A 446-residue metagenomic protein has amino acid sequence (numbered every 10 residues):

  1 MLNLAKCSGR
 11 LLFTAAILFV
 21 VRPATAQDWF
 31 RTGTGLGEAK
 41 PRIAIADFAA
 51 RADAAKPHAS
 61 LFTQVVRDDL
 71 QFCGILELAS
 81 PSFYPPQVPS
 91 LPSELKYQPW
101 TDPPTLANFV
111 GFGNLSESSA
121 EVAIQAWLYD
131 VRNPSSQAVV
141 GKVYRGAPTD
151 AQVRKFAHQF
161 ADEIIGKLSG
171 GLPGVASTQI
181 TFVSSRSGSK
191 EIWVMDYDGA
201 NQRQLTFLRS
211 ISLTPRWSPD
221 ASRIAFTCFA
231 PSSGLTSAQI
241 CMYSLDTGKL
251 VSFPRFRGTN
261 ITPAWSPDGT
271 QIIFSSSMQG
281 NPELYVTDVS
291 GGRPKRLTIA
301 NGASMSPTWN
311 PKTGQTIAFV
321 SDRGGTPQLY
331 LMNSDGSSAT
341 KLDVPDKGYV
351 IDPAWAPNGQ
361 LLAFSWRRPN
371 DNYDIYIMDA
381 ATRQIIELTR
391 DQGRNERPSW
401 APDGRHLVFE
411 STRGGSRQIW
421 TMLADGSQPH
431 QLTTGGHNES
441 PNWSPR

Functional and structural regions predicted by a protein language model:
V21-P23: N-terminal signal peptide c-region/cleavage motif recognized by signal peptidases
D28, L91-E163: Amphipathic beta-strand/beta-sheet edge segments enriched in Tyr/Trp
G33-Q98, N114-E117: Short beta-strand->alpha-helix linker/helix-N-cap micro-motif that forms a surface specificity/interaction loop
G141, A200-Q204, G248-S252, G292-R296 (+4 more regions): Predominantly a core beta-strand signature of beta-propeller blades across repeat-based propeller domains
V175-A176, P219-D220, P267-D268, P311-T313 (+3 more regions): Residue-level detector of Asp-centered blade-edge/turn motifs that repeat once per structural unit in beta-propeller
I180, I224, G269-I273, T316-A318 (+2 more regions): Hydrophobic beta-strand positions that form the internal "hydrophobic ladder" of WD40/Gbeta-like beta-propeller blades
S184-E191, F207-R209, C228-I240, P254-T259 (+13 more regions): A flexible loop/linker signature enriched in serine peptidases of the S9 family
